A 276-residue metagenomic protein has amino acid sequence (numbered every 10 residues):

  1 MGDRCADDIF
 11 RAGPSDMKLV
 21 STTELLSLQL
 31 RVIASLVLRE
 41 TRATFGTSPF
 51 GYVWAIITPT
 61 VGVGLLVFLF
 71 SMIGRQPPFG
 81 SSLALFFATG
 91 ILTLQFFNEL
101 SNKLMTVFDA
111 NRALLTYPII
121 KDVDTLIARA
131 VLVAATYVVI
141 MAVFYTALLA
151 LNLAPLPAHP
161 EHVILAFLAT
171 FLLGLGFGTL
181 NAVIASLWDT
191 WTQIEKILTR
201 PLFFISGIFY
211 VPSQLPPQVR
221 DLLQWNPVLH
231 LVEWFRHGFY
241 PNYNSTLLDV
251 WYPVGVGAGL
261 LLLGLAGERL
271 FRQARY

Functional and structural regions predicted by a protein language model:
R4-Y276: Hydrophobic transmembrane alpha-helices and immediately adjacent juxtamembrane helices of multi-pass inner-membrane
